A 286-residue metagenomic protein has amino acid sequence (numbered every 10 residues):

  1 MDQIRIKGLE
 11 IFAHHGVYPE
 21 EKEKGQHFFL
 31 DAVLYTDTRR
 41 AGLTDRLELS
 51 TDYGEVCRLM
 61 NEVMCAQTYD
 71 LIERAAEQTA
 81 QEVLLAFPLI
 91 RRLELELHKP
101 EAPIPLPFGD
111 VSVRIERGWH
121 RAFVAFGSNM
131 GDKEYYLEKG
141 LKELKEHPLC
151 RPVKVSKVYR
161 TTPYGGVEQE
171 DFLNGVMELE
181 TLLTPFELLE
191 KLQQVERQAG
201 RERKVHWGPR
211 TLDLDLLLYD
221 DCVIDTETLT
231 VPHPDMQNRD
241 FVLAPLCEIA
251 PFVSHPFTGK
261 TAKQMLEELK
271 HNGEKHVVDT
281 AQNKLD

Functional and structural regions predicted by a protein language model:
M1-V124, S128: N-terminal, polar/charged subdomain of small-to-medium soluble alpha/beta proteins
K7, R91, R151-S156, A244: A short, local hydrophobic-aromatic micro-motif
D37-G42, W119-R121, Y164-D171, L183 (+1 more regions): Flexible, gly/pro- and Lys/Arg-enriched active-site loops
G42-G54, E146-T184: Short, surface-exposed acidic-centric catalytic microdomains
T79, V83-L84, L144-K145, L192: Hydrophobic C-terminal alpha-helix "anchor/cap" residues
E96-P100, V158-R160, L217-Y219: Short loop/turn motifs enriched for small/polar and acidic residues
W119-C150, S156-R160: N-terminal beta1-alpha1 ligand-phosphate binding loop
K139-L144, L188-V195: Short amphipathic alpha-helices in soluble, non-transmembrane regions that often serve as interface/regulatory elements
